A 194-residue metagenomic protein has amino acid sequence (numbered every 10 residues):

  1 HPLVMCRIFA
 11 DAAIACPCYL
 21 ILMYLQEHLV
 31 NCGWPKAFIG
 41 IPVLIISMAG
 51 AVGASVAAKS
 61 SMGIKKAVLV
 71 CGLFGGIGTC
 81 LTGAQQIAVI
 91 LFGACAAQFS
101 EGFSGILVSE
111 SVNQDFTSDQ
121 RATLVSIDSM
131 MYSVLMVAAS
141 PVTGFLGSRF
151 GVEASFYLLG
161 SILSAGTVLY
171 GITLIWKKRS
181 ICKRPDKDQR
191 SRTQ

Functional and structural regions predicted by a protein language model:
H1-I8, S191: Juxtamembrane intracellular "pre-TM" segments in multi-pass secondary transporters
C6-Y24, V43-A58, G93-G147: Substrate-agnostic recognition of the 12-TM MFS/MFS-like secondary transporter fold
M23-A37: Short amphipathic helix-loop junctions that connect adjacent transmembrane helices in Major Facilitator Superfamily/SLC
L29-V30, S60-S61, F145-G151: Interfacial helix-cap and linker-helix signal at transmembrane-aqueous boundaries of multi-pass secondary transporters
P35, I41, F145-S164: A membrane-interface helix-boundary motif in multi-pass transporters
K65-G105: C-terminal transmembrane helical hairpin of 12-TM major facilitator-type secondary transporters
F156-D188: Multi-pass alpha-helical transporter architecture, strongest for 12-TM Major Facilitator/SLC carriers used
